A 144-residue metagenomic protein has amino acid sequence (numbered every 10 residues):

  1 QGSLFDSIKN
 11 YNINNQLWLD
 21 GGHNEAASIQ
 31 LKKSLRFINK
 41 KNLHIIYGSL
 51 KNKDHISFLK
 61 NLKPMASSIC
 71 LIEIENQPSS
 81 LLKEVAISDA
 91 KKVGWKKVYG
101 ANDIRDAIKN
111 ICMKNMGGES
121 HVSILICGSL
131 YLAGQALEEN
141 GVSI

Functional and structural regions predicted by a protein language model:
Q1-S68: Nucleotide phosphate-binding/pyrophosphate-handling subdomain across enzymes that bind or process nucleotide phosphates
N14-L17, L59-S123: C-terminal helical cap/extension that packs against the catalytic core of soluble nucleotide-cofactor enzymes
L35, N115, N140-I144: Active-site catalytic pocket residues across diverse enzymes, especially alpha/beta-hydrolases
I38-N42, K92-W95, I144: Short helix-capping segments at alpha-helix termini
S129: Active-site-proximal loop/hinge segments that shape catalytic or ion-binding/gating pockets
